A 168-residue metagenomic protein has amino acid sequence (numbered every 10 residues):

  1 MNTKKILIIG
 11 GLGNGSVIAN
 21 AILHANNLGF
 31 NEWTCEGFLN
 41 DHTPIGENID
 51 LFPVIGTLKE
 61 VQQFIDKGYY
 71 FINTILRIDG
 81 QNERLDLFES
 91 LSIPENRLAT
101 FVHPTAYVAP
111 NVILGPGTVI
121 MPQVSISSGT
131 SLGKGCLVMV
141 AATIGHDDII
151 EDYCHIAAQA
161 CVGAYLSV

Functional and structural regions predicted by a protein language model:
M1-I8, F52-K59, V140: Glycine/serine-rich loop-strand microenvironments at binding/catalytic pocket rims
T3-L23: Glycine-rich adenosine-cofactor-binding loop
I8-I9, L39, T74: Short hydrophobic segments within beta-strands
I22-N26, L91: Active-site catalytic pocket residues across diverse enzymes, especially alpha/beta-hydrolases
N27-E47: NAD(P)-binding Rossmann-fold cofactor-contacting core
T43-H103, Y107: Phosphate-bearing ligand-interacting subdomains that bind or position ATP/ADP/UDP/GDP/NAD(P) or nucleotide-linked
T100-V168: Structural signal for interior beta-strand "rungs" in well-ordered beta-sheet cores of soluble enzyme domains
